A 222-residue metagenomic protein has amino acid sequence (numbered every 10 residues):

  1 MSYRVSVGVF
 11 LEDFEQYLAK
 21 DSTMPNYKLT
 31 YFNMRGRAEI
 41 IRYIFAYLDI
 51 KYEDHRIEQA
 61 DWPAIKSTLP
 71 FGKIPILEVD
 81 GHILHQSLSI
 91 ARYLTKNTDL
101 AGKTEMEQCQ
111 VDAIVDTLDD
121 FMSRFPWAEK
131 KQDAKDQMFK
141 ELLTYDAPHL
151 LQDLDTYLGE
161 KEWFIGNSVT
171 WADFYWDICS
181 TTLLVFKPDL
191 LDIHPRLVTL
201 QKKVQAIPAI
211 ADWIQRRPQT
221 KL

Functional and structural regions predicted by a protein language model:
M1-V5, V9-A19, N26, Q201-L222: C-terminal helix/juxtamembrane-tail motif
Y3-L151, D155, E162, S168: GST-like domain detector, emphasizing the conserved glutathione-binding G-site in the N-terminal thioredoxin-like
E78-V79, I165, W176, L222: Conserved hydrophobic "DFG−1" position in protein kinase catalytic cores
S89, R196, A209: Residue-level recognition of oxygen-bearing side chains
G102-T104, K187-H194: Structural helix-adjacent loops and short alpha-helical linkers that scaffold large soluble proteins
V111, F164-L190, V198, V204 (+1 more regions): GST superfamily/GST-like fold recognition
I114-T117, A128, D177, L200 (+1 more regions): Short acidic/histidine-centered micro-motifs embedded in hydrophobic/aromatic stretches that mark compact functional
G159-E160, A206: The C-terminal cap of the DNA-recognition helix in HTH/winged-HTH DNA-binding domains, marking the helix-to-coil
